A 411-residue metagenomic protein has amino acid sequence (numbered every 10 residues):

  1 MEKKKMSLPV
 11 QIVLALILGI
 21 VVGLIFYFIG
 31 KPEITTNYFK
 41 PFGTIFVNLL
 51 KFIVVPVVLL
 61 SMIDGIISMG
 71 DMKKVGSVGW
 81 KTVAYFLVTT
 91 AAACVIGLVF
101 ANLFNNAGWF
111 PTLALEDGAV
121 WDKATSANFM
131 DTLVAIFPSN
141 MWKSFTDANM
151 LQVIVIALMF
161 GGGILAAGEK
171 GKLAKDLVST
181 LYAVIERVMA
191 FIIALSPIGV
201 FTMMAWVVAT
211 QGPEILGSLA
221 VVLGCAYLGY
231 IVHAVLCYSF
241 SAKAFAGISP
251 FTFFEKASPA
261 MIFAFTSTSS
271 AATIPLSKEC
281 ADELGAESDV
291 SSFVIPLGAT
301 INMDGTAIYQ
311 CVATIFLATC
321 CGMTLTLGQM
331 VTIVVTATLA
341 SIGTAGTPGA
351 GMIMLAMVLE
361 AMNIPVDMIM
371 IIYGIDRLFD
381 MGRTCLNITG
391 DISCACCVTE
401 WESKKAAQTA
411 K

Functional and structural regions predicted by a protein language model:
E2-K3, P9-V13, I20-P32, V47-L50 (+5 more regions): Signature of multi-pass transmembrane helix bundles
S7, F46, V75, F145 (+5 more regions): Residue-level signature of catalytic and energy-coupling elements of molecular machines, predominantly ATP/GTP-dependent
K31-Y38, G76, P213-V221, G247-S258 (+2 more regions): Membrane-water interface of transmembrane alpha-helices in multipass transporters/channels
I45, I63, T82-L87, M159 (+8 more regions): Transmembrane helix-bundle signature of multi-pass membrane transporters/permeases
V54-V58, S196-G199, S269-S277, A307-V312 (+2 more regions): Transmembrane helix boundary and interhelical junction motifs in multipass membrane proteins
I67-K74, W109, A167-K172, T180 (+6 more regions): Juxtamembrane helix-boundary/capping and inter-helix hinge elements in multi-pass membrane proteins
P259-S341, A395, K405-K411: Helix-loop-helix junctions within the multi-pass membrane cores of secondary transporters/permeases
C311-K411: Transmembrane alpha-helical segments and their short flanking loops that form helix-hairpins/helix-helix interfaces
